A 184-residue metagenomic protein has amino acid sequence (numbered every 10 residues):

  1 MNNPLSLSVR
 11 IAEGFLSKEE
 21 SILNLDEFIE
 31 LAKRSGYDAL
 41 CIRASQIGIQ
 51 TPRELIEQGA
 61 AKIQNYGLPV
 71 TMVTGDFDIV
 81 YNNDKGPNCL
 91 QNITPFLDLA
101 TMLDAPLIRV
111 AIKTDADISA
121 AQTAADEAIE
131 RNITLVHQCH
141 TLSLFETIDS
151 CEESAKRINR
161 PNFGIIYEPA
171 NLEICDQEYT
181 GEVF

Functional and structural regions predicted by a protein language model:
M1-M102, R160: N-terminal pre-domain/capping segments
N2-L5, A111, H140: Short, conserved structural micro-motifs that define repeat-unit consensus positions and nucleotide-binding loops
I11, A39-L40, V73, D126-F184: Acidic/histidine-rich catalytic cores of soluble enzymes
I47-G48, D115-A116, L142-S143, L172: Glycine-/small-residue-rich active-site loops that bind phosphorylated ligands and cofactors
Q50-E57, T114-T123: Active-site-adjacent beta->alpha loops and helix N-cap segments on the catalytic face of soluble alpha/beta enzymes
P95, A116-S119, T123, E146-S150: Residues forming well-ordered secondary-structure scaffolds
L99-A116, R131, H137: Active-site groove signature of glycoside hydrolases
